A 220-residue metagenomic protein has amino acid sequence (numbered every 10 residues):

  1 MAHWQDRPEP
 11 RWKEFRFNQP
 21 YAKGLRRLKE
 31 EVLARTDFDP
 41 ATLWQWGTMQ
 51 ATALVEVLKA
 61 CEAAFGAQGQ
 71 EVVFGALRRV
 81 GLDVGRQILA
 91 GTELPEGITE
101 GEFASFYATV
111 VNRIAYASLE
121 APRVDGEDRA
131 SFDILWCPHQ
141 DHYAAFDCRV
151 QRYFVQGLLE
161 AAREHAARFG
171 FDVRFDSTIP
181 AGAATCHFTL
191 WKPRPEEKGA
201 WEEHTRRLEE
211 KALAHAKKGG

Functional and structural regions predicted by a protein language model:
M1-D128, P138-F154, A161-T185, P193-G220: N-terminal accessory segment detector
F132: Conformational-control "hinges and anchors"
